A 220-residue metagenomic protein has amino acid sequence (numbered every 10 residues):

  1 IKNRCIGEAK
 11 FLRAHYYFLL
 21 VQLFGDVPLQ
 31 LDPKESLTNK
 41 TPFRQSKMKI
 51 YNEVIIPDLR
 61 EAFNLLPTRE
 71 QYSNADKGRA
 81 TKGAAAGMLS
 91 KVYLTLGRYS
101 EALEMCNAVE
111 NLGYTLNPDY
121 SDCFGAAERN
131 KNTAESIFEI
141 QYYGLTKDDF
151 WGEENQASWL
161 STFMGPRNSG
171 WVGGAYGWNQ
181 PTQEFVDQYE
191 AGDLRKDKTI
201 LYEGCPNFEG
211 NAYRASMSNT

Functional and structural regions predicted by a protein language model:
I1-A80, R98-E101, T220: Aromatic-anchored glycine-rich loop motif in surface-exposed flexible loops
E61-F63, R79-N219: An aromatic- and glycine-enriched ligand-binding surface/loop that stacks and positions planar moieties
